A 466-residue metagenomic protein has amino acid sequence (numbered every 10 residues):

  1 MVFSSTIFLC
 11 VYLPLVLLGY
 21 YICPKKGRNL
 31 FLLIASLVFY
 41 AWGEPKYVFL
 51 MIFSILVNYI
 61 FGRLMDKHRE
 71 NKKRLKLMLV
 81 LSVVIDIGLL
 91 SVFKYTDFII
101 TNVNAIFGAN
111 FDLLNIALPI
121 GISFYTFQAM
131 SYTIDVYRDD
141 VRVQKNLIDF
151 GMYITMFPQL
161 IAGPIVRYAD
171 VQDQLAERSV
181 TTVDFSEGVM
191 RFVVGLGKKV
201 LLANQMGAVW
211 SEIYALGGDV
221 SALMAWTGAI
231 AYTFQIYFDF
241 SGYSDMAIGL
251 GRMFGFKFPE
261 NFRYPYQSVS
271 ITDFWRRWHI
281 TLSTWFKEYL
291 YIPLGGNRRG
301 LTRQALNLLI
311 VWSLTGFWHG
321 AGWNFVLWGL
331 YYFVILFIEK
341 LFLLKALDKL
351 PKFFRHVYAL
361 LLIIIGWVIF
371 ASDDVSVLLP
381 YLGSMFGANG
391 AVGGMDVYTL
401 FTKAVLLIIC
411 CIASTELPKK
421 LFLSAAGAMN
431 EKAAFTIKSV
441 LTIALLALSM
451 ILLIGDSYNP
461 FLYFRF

Functional and structural regions predicted by a protein language model:
M1-S414, K419-R465: Membrane-embedded transmembrane alpha-helical bundles that form the catalytic cores of multi-pass lipid-modifying
